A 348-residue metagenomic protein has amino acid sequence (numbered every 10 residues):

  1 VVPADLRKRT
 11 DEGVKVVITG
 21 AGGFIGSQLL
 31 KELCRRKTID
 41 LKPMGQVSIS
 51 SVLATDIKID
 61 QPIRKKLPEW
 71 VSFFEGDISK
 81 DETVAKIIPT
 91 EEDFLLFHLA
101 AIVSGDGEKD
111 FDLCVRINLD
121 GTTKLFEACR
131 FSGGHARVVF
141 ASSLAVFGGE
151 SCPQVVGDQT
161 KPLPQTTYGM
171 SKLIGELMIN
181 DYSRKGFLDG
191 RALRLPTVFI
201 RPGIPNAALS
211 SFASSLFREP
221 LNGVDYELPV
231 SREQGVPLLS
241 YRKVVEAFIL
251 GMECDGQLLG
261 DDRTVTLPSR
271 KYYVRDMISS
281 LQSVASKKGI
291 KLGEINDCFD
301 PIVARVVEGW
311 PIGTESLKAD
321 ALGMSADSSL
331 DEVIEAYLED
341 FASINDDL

Functional and structural regions predicted by a protein language model:
G13-I39: N-terminal Rossmann NAD(P)H-binding glycine-rich loop of SDR-like oxidoreductase domains
E75-I117: NAD(P)H-binding glycine-rich loop region in Rossmannoid oxidoreductase-like domains and their noncatalytic homologs
S79, L95, K109, L113-K124 (+4 more regions): Glycine-rich NAD(P)-binding loop of the Rossmann-fold in SDR/ketoreductase-type enzymes
T123-T167: Conserved Rossmann-fold NAD(P)-dependent oxidoreductase catalytic core, especially the SDR/UDP-sugar
G149-C152, L163-R191: Active-site Tyr-X1-5-Lys
A213-E227, G235-T264: Alpha-helical substrate-binding/gating segment
A247, G251-A304, D346-L348: Mid/C-terminal beta-alpha module of Rossmann-like enzyme folds, strongest in SDR-family dehydrogenases/epimerases
F299, P311-A321, S328-L348: Amphipathic terminal alpha-helices
